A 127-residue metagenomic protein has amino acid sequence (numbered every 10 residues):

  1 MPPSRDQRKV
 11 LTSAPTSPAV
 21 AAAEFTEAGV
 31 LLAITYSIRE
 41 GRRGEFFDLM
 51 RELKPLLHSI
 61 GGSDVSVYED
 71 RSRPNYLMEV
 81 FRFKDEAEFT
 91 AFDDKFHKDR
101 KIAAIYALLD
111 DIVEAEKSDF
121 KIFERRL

Functional and structural regions predicted by a protein language model:
P2-A22, G29, R125: A compositional/biophysical signature of low hydrophobicity enriched in polar/charged and small residues
P2-L11, K54-D64, R82-S118: An amphipathic, aromatic/His-enriched active-site/gating alpha helix that lines ligand/cofactor pockets
E24-F25, V67: Short helix-capping and inter-helix turn/linker motifs at the boundaries of alpha-helical repeat units
V30-S37, S66-K95: Short, well-ordered beta-strand segments in beta-rich or mixed alpha/beta enzyme and ligand-binding folds
S37-D48: Short, surface-exposed ligand-recognition loops at beta-strand->loop->(often short) alpha-helix junctions that present
R39-G41, E86, R125: Generic structural motif
D119-L127: Short, low-order "capping/linker" segments at domain edges
